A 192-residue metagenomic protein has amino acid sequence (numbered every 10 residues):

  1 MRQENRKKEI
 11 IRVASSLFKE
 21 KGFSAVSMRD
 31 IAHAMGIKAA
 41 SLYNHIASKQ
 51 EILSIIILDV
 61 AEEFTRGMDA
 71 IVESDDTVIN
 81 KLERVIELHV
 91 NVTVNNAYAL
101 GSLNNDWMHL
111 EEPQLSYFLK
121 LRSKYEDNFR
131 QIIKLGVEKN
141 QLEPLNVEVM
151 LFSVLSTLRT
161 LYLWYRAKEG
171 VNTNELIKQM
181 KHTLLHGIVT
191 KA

Functional and structural regions predicted by a protein language model:
E9, L17-E51, I55: Helix-turn-helix
V13-L17, V92, T157: Short amphipathic alpha-helical elements of helix-turn-helix/winged-helix folds
I46, N105-L110: Short helix-capping/turn signature of helix-turn-helix
I55, D69-N96, M150-V154: Hydrophobic alpha-helical connector segments
E62-D69, P113-E138, E148-F152, K178: Amphipathic alpha-helical packing segments from all-alpha helical-bundle domains
L100-N104, L115, V137-H182, K191-A192: Hydrophobic/aromatic-rich alpha-helical bundle segments in the mid-to-C-terminal region
